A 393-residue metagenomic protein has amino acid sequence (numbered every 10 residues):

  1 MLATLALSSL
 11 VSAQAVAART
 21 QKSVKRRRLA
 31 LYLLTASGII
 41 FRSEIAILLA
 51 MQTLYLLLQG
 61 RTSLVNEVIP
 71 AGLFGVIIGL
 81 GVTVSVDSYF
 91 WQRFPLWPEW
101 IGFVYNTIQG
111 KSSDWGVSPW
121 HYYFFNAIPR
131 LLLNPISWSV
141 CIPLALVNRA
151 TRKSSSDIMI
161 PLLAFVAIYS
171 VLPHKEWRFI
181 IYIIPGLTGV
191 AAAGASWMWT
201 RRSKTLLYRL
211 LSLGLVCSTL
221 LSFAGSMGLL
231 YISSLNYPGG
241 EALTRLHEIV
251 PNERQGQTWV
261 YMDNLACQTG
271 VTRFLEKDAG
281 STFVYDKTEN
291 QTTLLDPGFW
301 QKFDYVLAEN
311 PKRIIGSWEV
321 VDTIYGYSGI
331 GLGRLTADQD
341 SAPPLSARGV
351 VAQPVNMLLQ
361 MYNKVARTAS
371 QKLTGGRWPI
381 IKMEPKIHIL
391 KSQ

Functional and structural regions predicted by a protein language model:
M1, F94-P95, W115-Y122, D157-I160 (+2 more regions): Membrane-interface catalytic loops of GT-C/OST-like multi-pass glycosylation enzymes that act
M1, L33-E44, I77, G81 (+7 more regions): Transmembrane helix irregularities
M1-L7, L48, N134-W138, I160 (+1 more regions): Hydrophobic core segments of transmembrane alpha-helices in multi-pass, intramembrane catalytic enzymes
A6-T35, I45-L80, P143-R149, G189 (+1 more regions): Perimembrane helix-loop-helix junctions
L64-L73, V84-Y122, P238, A242: Extracytoplasmic catalytic-loop and juxtamembrane helix elements of membrane-embedded, polyprenol/dolichol-linked
S88, W199, S203-H388: Catalytic lumenal/periplasmic loop and adjoining terminal transmembrane helix of membrane glycan-assembly enzymes
N126-K153: Hydrophobic, aromatic-rich transmembrane alpha-helices and their immediate juxtamembrane boundary segments
A150-M159, Y208-S212: Membrane-interfacial loop-to-transmembrane alpha-helix junctions, especially the N-terminal start
